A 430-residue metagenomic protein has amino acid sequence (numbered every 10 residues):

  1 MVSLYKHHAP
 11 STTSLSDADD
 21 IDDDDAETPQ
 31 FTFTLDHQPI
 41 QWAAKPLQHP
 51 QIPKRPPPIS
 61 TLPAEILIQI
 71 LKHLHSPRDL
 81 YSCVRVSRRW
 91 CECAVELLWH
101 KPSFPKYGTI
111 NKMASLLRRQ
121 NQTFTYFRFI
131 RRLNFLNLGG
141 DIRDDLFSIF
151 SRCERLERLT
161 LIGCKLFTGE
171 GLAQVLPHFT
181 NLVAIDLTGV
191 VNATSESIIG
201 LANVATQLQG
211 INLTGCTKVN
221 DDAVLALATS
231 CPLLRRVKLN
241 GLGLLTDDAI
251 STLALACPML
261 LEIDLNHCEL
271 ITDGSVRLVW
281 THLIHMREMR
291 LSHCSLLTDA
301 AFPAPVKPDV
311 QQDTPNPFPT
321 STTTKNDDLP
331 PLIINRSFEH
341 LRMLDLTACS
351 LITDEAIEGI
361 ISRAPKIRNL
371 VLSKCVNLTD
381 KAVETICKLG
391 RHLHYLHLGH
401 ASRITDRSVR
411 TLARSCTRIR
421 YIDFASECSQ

Functional and structural regions predicted by a protein language model:
M1-T61, F318-S321: CRL adaptor-proximal regions
R55, S103-E157: F-box-proximal linker/hinge
D79-L97, A114: Short helix-loop-helix/strand-helix junction enriched in hydrophobic and basic residues
R88, R128, S151-E154, K165 (+17 more regions): Inter-repeat linker/turn residues at the boundaries of leucine-rich repeats
P102, L133-L136, L159-L161, I185-T188 (+8 more regions): Conserved hydrophobic beta-strand positions in leucine-rich repeat
T109-K112, G139-D144, K165-E170, V191-E196 (+9 more regions): Short, solvent-exposed loop/turn at the beta-strand->alpha-helix junction within individual leucine-rich repeat
F147-R152, L172-H178, I198-A205, D222-C231 (+7 more regions): A structural signal for leucine-rich repeat
P308-P331, L341, T417-Q430: Leucine-rich repeat domain C-terminal region
